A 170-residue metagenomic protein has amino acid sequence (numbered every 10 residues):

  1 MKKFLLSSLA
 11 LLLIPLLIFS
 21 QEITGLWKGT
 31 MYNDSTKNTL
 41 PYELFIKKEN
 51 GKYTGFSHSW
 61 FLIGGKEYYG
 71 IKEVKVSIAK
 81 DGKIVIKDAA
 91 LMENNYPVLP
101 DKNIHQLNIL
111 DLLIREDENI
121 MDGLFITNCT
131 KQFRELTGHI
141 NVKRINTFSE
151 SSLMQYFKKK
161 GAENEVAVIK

Functional and structural regions predicted by a protein language model:
M1-L26: Bacterial Sec-dependent N-terminal signal peptides
I23-F45, K52-S59, I63, E73-K170: Beta-sheet ligand-binding and adhesion/scaffold domains
Y68-I71: Short coil-to-beta strand junction motifs in C2/discoidin
